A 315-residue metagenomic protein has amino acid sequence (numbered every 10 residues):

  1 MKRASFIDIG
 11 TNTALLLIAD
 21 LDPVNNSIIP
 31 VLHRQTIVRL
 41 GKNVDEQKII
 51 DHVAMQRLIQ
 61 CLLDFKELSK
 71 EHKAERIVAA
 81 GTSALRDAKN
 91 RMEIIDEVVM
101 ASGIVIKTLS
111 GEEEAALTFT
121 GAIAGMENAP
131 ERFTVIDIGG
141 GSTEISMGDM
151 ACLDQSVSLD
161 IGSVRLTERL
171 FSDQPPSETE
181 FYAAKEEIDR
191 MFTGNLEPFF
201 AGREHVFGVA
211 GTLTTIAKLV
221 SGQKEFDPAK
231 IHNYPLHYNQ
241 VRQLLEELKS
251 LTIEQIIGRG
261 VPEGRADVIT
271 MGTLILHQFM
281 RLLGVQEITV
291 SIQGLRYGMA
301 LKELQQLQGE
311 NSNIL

Functional and structural regions predicted by a protein language model:
K2-I29: N-terminal basic/disordered segments at the start of proteins
A4, I18, N43-A74, T82-R132 (+2 more regions): Helical "lid/coupling" subdomains associated with nucleotide-phosphate turnover
F6-D8, A79, V135-D137: Class I SAM-dependent methyltransferase core
T11, G140, G211-T214: Short, glycine/acidic-enriched loop or turn micro-motifs at the edges of active sites
L15-L17, R39, V78-A79: Short, conserved beta-strand segments within well-ordered enzyme catalytic domains that often line or immediately flank
N25-V44, S69-K70: Conserved ATP-binding subdomain of kinase catalytic cores across diverse folds
G141-M147: Acidic, divalent-metal-coordinating active-site segment for phosphoryl/phosphodiester hydrolysis, typified by short
